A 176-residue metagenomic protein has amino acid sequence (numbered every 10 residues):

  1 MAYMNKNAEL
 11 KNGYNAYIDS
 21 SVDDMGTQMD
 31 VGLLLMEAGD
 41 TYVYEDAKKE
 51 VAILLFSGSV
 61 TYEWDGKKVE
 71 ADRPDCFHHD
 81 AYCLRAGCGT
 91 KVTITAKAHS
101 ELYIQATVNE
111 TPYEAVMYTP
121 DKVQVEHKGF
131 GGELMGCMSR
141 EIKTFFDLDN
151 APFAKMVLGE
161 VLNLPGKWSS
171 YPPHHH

Functional and structural regions predicted by a protein language model:
Y3-N7, K11, I18, Y44-A52: Sequence termini and other peripheral, non-core segments
L10-V43, F130-H176: A short glycine-rich, His/Asp/Glu-containing loop-to-beta-strand
D23-Q28, V43, V51, F77-H78 (+2 more regions): Fe(II)/2-oxoglutarate oxygenase catalytic core
L33-L34, V43-E45, E50-L55, C83-L84: His/acidic/aromatic-lined binding-pocket segments of jelly-roll/cupin-type domains and related regulatory beta-sandwich
A47-K68, P165-G166: Glycine- and acidic-residue-biased ligand/ion/polar-headgroup-sensing regions
E70, D75-Y113: Ligand-binding loop in jelly-roll beta-barrel domains
S100-E141: Double-stranded beta-helix
